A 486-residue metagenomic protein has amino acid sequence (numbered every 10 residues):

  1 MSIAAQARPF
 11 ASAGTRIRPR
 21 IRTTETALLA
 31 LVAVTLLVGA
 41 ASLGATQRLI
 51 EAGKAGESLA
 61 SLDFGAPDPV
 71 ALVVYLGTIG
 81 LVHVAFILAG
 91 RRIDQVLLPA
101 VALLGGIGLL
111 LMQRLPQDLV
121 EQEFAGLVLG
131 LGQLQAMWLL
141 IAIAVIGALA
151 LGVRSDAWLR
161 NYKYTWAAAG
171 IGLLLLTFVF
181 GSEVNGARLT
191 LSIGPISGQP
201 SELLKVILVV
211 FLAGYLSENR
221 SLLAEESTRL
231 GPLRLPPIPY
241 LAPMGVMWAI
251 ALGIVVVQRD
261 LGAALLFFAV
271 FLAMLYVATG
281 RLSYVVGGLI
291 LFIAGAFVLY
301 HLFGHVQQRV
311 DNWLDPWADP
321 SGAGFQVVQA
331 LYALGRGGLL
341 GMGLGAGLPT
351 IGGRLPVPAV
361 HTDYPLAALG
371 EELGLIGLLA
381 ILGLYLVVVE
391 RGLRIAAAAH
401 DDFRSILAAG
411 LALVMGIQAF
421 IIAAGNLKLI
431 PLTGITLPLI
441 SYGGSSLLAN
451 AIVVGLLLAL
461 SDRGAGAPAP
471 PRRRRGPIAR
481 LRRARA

Functional and structural regions predicted by a protein language model:
M1-T15, P468-A486: Long, low-complexity, intrinsically disordered cytosolic termini of multi-pass membrane proteins
P9, T46-I50, N219-L222, L460-P471: Membrane-interface capping segments at transmembrane-helix boundaries
F10-I21, S58-L59, H83, A125-G126 (+1 more regions): Cytosolic juxtamembrane amphipathic/interface segments immediately preceding and feeding into a transmembrane helix
A13-V34, I93: N-terminal membrane topogenic signal
V34-L49: Alpha-helical transmembrane segments of multi-pass membrane proteins
G65-Q326, A367-G425, I452-L456, P471-A486: Hydrophobic alpha-helical transmembrane segments of multi-pass inner membrane proteins, especially in bacterial systems
L340-I376: Long extracytoplasmic/lumenal interhelical loops at the membrane interface of multi-pass membrane proteins
K428-G466: Transmembrane alpha-helices of multi-pass inner-membrane enzymes
